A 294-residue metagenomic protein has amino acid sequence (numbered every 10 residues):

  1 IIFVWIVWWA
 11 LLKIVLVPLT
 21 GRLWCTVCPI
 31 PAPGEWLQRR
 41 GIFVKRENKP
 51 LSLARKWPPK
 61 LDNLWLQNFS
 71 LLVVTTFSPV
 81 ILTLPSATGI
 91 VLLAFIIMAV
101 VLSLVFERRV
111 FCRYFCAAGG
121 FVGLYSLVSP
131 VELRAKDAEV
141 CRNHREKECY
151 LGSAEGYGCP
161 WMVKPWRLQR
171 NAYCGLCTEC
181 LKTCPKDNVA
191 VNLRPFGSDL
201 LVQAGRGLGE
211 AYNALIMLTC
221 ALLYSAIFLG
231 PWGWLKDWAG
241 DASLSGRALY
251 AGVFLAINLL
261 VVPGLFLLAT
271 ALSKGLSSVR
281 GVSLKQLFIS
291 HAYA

Functional and structural regions predicted by a protein language model:
I1-N143, Y157, V163, T178-L181 (+2 more regions): Membrane-embedded alpha-helical bundles of multi-pass integral membrane proteins
E148-N171: Solvent-exposed, extramembrane regions of membrane proteins
A172-T178: Aromatic- and glycine-enriched pocket-lining scaffold segments that form the walls of small-molecule binding clefts
